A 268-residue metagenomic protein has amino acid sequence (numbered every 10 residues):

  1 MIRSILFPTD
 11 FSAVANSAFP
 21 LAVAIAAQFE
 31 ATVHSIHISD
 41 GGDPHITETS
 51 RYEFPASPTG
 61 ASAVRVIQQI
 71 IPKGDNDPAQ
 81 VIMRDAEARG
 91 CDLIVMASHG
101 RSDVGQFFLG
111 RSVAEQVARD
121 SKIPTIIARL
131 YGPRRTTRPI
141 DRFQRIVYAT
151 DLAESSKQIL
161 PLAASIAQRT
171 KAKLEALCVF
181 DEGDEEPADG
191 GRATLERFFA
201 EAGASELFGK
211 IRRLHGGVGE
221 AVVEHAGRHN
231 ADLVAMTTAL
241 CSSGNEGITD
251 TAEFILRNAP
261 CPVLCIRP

Functional and structural regions predicted by a protein language model:
M1-Y52, G60-A63, D141-G190, F199-K210 (+4 more regions): Small/aliphatic-rich secondary-structure junction motif
S12, D40, D75, R101-S102 (+4 more regions): Residue-level marker for beta-strand->alpha-helix junctions and adjacent short loops that shape enzyme
A22, P78-I82, A163, V222: Generic hydrophobic alpha-helical segments
H45-I46, Q106-F107, T137-R138, I159 (+3 more regions): Short, well-ordered secondary-structure micro-motifs
I70-A79, R213-A221: Charged docking surfaces used in two-component/phosphorelay signaling
M83-R135, E224-P268: Gly/Ser-rich helix-loop-strand patches that form or flank binding pockets for ribonucleotide-derived cofactors
G132-Q144: Intrinsically disordered, low-complexity Ser/Thr-rich linker and spacer segments in cell-wall-related proteins
E196-F199, G217-G227: A short, acidic, amphipathic alpha-helical segment used as a generic capping/interface helix at domain edges
